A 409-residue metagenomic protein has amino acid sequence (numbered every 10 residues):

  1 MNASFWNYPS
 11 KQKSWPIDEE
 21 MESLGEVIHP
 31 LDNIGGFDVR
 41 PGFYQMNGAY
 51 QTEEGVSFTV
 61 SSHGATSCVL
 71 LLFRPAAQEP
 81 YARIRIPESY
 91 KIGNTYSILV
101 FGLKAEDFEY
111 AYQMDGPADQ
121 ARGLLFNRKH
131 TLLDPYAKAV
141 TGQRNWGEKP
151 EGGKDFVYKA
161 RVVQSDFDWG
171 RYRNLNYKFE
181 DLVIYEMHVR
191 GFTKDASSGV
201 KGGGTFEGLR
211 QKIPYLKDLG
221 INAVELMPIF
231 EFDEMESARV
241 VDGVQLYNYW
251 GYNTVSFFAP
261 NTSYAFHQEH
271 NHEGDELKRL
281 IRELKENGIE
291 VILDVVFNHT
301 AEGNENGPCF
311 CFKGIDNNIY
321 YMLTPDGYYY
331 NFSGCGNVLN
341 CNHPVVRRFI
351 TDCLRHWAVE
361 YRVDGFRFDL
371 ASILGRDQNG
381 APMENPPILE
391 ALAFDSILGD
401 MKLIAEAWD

Functional and structural regions predicted by a protein language model:
N2-E53, Y81-A82, K91-E186, K194-V200: The feature marks proteins involved in alpha-glucan
E54-F58: Structural beta-strand segments of beta-rich domains
S62-S67: Short proline/glycine-enriched turn/loop motifs at strand-loop junctions of beta-rich domains
V69-L71: Beta-strand signatures of extracellular beta-sandwich domains
F73-E79: Change "in extracellular beta-sheet-rich domains … of secreted and cell-surface proteins" to "in beta-sheet-rich domains
N176-D181, K217-D218, S396-L398: Extracellular/periplasmic catalytic domains that process cell-envelope and extracellular macromolecules
H188-E207, Q211-V363, L370-F394: Substrate-binding/active-site clefts of carbohydrate-active enzymes
F394-D409: Aromatic-lined carbohydrate-recognition surfaces of secreted/lumenal glycan-active proteins
